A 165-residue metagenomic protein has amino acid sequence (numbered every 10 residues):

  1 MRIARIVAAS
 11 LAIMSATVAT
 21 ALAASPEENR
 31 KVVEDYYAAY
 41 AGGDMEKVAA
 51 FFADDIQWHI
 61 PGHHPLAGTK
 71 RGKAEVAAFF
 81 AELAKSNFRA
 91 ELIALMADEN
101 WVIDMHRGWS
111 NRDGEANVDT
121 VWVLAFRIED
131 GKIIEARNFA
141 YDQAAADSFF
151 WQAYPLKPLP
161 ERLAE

Functional and structural regions predicted by a protein language model:
M1-R5: Positively charged n-region of N-terminal signal peptides that target proteins for export
V7-T17: Bacterial N-terminal signal peptides
T20-E165: C-terminal and inter-domain tail/linker signature
